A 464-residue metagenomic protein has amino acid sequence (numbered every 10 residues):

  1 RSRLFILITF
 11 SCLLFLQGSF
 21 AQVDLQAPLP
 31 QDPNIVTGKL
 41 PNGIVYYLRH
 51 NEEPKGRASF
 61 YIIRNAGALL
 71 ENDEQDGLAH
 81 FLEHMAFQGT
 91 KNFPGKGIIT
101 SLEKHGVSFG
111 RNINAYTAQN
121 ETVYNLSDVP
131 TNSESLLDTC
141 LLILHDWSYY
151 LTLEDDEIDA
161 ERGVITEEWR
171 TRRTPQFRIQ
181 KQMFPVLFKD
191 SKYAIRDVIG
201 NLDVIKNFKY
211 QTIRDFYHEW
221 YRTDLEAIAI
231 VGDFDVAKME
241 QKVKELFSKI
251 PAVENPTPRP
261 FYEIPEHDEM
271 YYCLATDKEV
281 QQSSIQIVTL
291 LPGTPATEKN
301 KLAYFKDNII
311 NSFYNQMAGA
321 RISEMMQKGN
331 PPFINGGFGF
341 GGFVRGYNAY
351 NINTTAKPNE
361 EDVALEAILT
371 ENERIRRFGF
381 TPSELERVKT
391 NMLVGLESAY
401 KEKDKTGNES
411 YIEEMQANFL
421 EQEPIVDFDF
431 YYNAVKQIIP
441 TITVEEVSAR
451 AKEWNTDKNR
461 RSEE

Functional and structural regions predicted by a protein language model:
I6-Q17: Bacterial N-terminal signal peptides
V23, D190, A227-S283, L396-A399: An aromatic/glycine/proline-enriched structural segment found at the starts of mature extracellular/organellar domains
P28-Y61: Mature N-terminal segment immediately following signal peptide/propeptide cleavage in secreted/periplasmic
P54-G56, R64-R178, D197, N207 (+5 more regions): Active-site-adjacent, His/Asp/Glu-enriched structural segments that form or flank metal-binding and acid/base networks
Q88-T90, A115, Q119-N120, C140-I143 (+9 more regions): Scaffold signal of the M16-like zinc-metallopeptidase fold and its non-catalytic homologs
P256-R321, N353, E409-E423: His/Glu-based metal-binding/catalytic segments typifying zinc-dependent metallopeptidases
I285-I287, L291-P295, N300-P382: Structured mid-domain segments that build the active-site/substrate or prosthetic-cofactor binding neighborhood
E464: Conserved small/polar residues in nucleotide/adenosyl-binding loops
